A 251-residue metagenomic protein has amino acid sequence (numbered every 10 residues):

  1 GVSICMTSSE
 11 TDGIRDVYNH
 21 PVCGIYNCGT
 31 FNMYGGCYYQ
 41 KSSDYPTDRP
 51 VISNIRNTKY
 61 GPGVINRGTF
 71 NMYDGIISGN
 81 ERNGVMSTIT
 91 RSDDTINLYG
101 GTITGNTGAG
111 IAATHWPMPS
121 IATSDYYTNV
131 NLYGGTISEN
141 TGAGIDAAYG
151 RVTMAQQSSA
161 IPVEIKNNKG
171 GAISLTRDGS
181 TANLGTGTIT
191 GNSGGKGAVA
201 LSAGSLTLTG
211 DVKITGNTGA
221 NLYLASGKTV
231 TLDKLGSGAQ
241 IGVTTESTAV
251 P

Functional and structural regions predicted by a protein language model:
G1, C28, D93, G150 (+3 more regions): Tight coil/turn sites that cap or link beta-strands
G1-P21, G36-G61, Y73-V85, D94-T95 (+9 more regions): Beta-strand-rich solenoid/repeat architectures in extracellular/passenger domains of polysaccharide-targeting enzymes
A148, S202, A225-S226, T245-S247: Structural motif
L222: A motif-centric signal for short, conserved binding hotspots located in accessible loops or intrinsically disordered
